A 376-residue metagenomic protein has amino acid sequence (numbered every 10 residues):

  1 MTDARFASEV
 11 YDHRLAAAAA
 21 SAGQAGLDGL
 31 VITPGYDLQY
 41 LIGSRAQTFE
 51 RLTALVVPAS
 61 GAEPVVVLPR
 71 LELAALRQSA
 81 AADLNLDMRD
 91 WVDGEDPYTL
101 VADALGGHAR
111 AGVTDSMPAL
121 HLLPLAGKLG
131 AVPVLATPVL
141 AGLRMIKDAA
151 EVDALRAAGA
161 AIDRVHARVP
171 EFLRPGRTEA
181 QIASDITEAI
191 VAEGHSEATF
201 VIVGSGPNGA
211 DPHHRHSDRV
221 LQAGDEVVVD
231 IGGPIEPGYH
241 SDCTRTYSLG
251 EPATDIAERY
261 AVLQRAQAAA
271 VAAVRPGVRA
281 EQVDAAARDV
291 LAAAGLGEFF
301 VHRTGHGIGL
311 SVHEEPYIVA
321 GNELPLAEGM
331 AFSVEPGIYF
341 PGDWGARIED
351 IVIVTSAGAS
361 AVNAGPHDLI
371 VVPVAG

Functional and structural regions predicted by a protein language model:
M1-G376: Active-site neighborhoods and metal-handling regions in enzymes and metal-associated proteins
